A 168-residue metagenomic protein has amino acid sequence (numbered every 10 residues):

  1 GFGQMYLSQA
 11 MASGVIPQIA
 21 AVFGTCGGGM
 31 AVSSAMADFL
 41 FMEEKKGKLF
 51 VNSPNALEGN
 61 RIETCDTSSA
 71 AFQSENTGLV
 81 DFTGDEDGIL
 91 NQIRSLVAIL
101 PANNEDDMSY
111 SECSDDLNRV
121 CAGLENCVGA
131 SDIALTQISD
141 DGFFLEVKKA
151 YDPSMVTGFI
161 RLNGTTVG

Functional and structural regions predicted by a protein language model:
G1-E105: Conserved catalytic cores of soluble enzyme domains, especially glycine-rich substrate-binding beta-alpha loops
Q73, D87-G168: Intrinsically disordered, low-complexity segments enriched in small/flexible residues
